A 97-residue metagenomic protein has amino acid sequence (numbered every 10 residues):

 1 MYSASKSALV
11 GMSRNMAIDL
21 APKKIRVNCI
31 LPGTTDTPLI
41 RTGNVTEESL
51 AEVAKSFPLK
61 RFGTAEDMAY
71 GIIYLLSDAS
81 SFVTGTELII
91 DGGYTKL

Functional and structural regions predicted by a protein language model:
Y2, V10: Catalytic tyrosine of NAD(P)H-dependent dehydrogenase/reductases that use a Tyr as the general acid/base
S5, S13: Active-site helix of classical SDR
I18-P22, S81: Alpha-helical segment proximal to the catalytic Tyr-Lys
K23, N28, T86: Rossmann-like NAD(H)/NADP(H) cofactor-binding core
L31-T42: Short, flexible catalytic-loop segment of classical short-chain dehydrogenase/reductase
G43-F57: A short C-terminal helix-loop "cap" of Rossmann-like NAD(P)-dependent dehydrogenase/epimerase domains
F57-M68: A conserved structural motif in NAD(P)-dependent oxidoreductases
I73, T84-L97: Short C-terminal tail/terminal secondary-structure segment of NAD(P)H-dependent dehydrogenase/reductase domains
